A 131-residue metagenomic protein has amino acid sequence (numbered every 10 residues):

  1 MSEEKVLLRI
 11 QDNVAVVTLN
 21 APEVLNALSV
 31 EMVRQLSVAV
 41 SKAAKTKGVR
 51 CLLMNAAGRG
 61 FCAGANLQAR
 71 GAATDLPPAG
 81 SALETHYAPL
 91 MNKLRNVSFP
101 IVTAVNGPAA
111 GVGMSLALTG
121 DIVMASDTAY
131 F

Functional and structural regions predicted by a protein language model:
M1-A57, N92: Conserved CoA-thioester-binding segment of acyl-CoA-metabolizing enzymes
V17, M54, N66, L116-L118: Hydrophobic/aromatic residues within transmembrane alpha-helices of multi-pass small-molecule transporters
E23, A27, R34, T74-A88 (+3 more regions): Residues at secondary-structure transition points
T46, A57, A73, V97-P100: Structured helix-beta-strand junction loops
T46, N66, D121: Acidic active-site catalytic centers that drive phospho-/nucleotidyl reactions and related ester hydrolyses
A56-K93, A109: Glycine- (often His-adjacent) and acidic-residue-rich active-site loop that binds/positions the CoA thioester
M91-F131: Glycine-rich beta-to-alpha active-site loop
